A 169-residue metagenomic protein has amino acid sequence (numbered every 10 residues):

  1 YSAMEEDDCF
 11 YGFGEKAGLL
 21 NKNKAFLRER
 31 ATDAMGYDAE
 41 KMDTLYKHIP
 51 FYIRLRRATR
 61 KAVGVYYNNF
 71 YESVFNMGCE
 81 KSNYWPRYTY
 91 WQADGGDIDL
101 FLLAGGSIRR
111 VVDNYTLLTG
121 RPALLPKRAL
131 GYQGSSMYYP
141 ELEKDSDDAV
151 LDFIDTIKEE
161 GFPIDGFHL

Functional and structural regions predicted by a protein language model:
Y1-A129, Q133-P140, S146-D148, I154-E159: Catalytic and substrate-binding clefts that recognize carbohydrates or anionic sugar/phosphate headgroups
P163-L169: Aromatic- and carboxylate-enriched substrate-binding clefts and catalytic-loop regions of carbohydrate-active enzymes
